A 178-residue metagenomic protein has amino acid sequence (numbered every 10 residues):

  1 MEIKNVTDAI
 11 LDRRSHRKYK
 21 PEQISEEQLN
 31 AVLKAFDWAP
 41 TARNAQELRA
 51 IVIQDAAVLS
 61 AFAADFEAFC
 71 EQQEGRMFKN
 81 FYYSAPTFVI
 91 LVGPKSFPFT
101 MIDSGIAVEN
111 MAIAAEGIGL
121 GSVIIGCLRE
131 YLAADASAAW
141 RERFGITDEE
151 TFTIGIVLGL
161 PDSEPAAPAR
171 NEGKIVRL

Functional and structural regions predicted by a protein language model:
M1-A85, L178: N-terminal amphipathic, basic helical "cap/leader" segment at the start of enzyme domains
D8-A9, S15, I146-L178: C-terminal helix-cap and adjacent tail motif
R14, V92-K95: Short, histidine-centered active-site or binding-site loop motifs used for metal coordination, general acid-base
F36, V89, S96-W140: Small-aliphatic-rich amphipathic alpha-helix that forms the alpha element of a beta-alpha
A42-A45, N80-Y83, F144-E150, A167-A169: Solvent-exposed alpha-helices and their adjacent loops that cap or buttress functional pockets in soluble metabolic
I53, I90-V92: Short hydrophobic/aromatic beta-strand micro-patches that form the beta-sheet surface supporting nucleotide- or nucleic
D55-S60, K95-F97, D162: Short, charged/polar surface micro-motifs in flexible loops or helix N-caps
F81, F88-I90, T153-V157: Conserved hydrophobic/aromatic beta-strand scaffold that supports enzyme active sites
